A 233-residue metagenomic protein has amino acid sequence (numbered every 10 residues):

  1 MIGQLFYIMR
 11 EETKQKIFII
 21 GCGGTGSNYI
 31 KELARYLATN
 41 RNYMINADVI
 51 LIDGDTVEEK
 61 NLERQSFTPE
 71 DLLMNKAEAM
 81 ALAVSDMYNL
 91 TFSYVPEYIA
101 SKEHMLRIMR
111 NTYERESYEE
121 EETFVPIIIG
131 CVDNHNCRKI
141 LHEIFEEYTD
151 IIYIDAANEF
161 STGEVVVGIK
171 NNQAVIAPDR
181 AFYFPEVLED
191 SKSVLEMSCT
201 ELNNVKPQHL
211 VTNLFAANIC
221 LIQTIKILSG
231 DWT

Functional and structural regions predicted by a protein language model:
M1-T13, K76-E78, V84-Y88: Localized chelating/binding microdomains that coordinate divalent metal ions or stabilize phosphate-bearing
I2-T25, Y29, A38, T123-I127 (+1 more regions): Glycine-rich phosphate/adenylate-binding loop
C22-K60: N-terminal active-site beta-alpha-beta segment that forms phosphate/nucleotide-binding and substrate-recognition loops
Y36-I45, M109-T123, F145-T149: Alpha-helix termini
I45-T91: Glycine-rich phosphate-binding loop and adjoining beta1-alpha1-beta2 segment of Rossmann-like nucleotide-binding folds
L62, I99, N158: Hydrophobic pocket-lining residues within nucleotide cofactor-binding pockets
T68-E70, N111-Y113, K170-Q173: Short, hinge-like loop/turn segments at secondary-structure boundaries
L72-V125, V132-N136: A structured beta-alpha segment of the ubiquitous adenosine-cofactor-binding alpha/beta core
